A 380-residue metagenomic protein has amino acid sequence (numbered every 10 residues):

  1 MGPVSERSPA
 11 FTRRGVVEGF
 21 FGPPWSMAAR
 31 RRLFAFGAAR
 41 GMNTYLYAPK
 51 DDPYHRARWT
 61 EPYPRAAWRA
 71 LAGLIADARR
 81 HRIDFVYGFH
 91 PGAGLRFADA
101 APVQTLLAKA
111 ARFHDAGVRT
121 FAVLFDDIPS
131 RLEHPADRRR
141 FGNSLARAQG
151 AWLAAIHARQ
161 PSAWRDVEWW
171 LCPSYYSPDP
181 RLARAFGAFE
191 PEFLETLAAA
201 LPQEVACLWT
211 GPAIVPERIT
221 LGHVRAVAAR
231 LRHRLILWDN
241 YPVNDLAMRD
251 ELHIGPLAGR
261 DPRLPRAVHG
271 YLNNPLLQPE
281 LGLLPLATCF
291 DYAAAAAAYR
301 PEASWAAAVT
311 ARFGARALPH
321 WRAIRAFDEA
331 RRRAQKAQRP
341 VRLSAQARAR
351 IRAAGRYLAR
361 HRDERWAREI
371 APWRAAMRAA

Functional and structural regions predicted by a protein language model:
M1-A111, D115-R119, D126: Feature activates predominantly on carbohydrate-active enzymes
G19, R119, P135-A295: Catalytic-core regions of glycoside hydrolase
G22, L33, D51-P53, F89-A93 (+5 more regions): Active-site-proximal loop/turn and secondary-structure-junction residues that shape catalytic pockets, frequently
S26, Y63, A67, A98-P102 (+4 more regions): Residue-level preference for long, well-ordered alpha-helices that form the structural scaffold of enzyme catalytic
F36, D77, A108-R112, A155-R159 (+3 more regions): A generic secondary-structure signal
Y47-K50, W238-Y241, Y299-V309: A generic structural motif
R56-W59, E133-D137: Short acidic, glycine/proline-rich loop/turn micro-motifs
A294-A380: C-terminal functional modules
